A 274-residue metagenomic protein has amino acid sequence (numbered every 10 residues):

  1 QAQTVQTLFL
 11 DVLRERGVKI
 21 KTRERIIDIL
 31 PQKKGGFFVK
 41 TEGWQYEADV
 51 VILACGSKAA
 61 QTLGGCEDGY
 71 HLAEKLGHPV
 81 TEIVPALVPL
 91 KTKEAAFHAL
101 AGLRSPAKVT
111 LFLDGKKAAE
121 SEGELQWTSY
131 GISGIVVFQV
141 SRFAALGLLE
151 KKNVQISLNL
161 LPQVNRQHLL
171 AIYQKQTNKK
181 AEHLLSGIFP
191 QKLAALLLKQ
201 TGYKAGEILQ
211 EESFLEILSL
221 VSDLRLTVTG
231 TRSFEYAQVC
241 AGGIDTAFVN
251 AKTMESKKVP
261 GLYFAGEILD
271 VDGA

Functional and structural regions predicted by a protein language model:
Q1-D11, K21, A60-G64, A95 (+1 more regions): Short beta-strand to alpha-helix junction loop
Q1-T7, F38, A48-V50, A54-Q61 (+1 more regions): Helix-loop-beta segment of a Rossmann-like dinucleotide-binding subdomain
L13-I26, I83: A conserved beta-strand/loop element that lines the FAD pocket in flavoprotein oxidoreductases
T22, A195-D272: A glycine-rich dinucleotide-binding beta-alpha-beta segment and adjacent secondary-structure elements that constitute
T22-G36: A conserved short coil-to-beta-strand element within the FAD-binding core of flavoproteins
I26-I27, Q45-G65, A73-E74, L125-Y130 (+1 more regions): Short hydrophobic core segments
A59-A60, P89, S133, V239 (+1 more regions): Glycine-rich phosphate/pyrophosphate-binding beta-alpha loops
P79-V84, V88-E211: An anion/pyrophosphate-binding glycine-rich loop and adjacent beta-alpha core in soluble alpha-beta enzymes
